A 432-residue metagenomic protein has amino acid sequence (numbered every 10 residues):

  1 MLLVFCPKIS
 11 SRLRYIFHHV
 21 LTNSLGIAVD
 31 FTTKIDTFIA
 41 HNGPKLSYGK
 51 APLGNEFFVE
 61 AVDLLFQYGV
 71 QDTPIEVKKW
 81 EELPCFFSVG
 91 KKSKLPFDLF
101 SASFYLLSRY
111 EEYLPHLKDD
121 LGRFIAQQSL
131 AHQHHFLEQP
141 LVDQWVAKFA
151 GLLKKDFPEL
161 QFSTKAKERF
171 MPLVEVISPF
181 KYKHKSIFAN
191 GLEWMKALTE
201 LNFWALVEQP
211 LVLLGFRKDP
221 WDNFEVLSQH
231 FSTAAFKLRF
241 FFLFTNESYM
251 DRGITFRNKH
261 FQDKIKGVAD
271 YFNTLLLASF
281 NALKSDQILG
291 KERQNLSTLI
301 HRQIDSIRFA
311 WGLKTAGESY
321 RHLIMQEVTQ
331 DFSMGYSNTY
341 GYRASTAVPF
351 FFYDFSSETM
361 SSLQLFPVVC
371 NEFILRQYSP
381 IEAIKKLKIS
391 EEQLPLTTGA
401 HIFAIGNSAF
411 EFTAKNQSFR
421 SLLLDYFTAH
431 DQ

Functional and structural regions predicted by a protein language model:
M1-R257, T339, S345-Q432: Terminal accessory/targeting
L13, N281-T359, A414-K415: Catalytic domains of cell-wall/extracellular-matrix polysaccharide-remodeling enzymes, centered on de-N-acetylation
V29-D30, L238-R239, L275, D305 (+1 more regions): A local structural micro-motif
E175, L277, L323: Conserved hydrophobic/aromatic pocket- or pore-lining residues that grip, position, or stack substrates in active sites
N223-S228, S232, K259-G267, Q294 (+2 more regions): Histidine/acidic residue-rich metal-binding segments in metalloenzymes
A234, D270-Y271, Q326, T397: Helix C-cap/helix->beta junction micro-motif
A235-L299: Acidic, glycine-rich loop-and-beta core segments that form the ion-binding/anion-interacting portion of active sites
F242, A278, R308-W311, E327-V328 (+3 more regions): Active-site proximal loops enriched in glycine and acidic residues that flank catalytic Cys/His/Asp and coordinate
